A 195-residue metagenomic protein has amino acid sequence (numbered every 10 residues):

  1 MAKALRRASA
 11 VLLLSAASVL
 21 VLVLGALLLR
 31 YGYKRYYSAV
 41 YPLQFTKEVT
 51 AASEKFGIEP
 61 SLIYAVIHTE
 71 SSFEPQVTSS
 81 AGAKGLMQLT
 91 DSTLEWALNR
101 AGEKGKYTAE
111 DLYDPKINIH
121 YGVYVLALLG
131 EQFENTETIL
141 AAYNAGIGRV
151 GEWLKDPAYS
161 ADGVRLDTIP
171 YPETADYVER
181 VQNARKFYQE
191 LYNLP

Functional and structural regions predicted by a protein language model:
M1-S9: N-terminal Lys/Arg-rich, disordered targeting/topogenic segments
S9-A10, N183: Sequence-pattern detector for short linear motifs and compositional/periodic biases rather than a specific fold
V11-R30: Hydrophobic membrane-insertion alpha-helices, especially the h-region of bacterial N-terminal signal peptides
L28-P195: Catalytic glycan-binding domains that act on GlcNAc-containing polysaccharides
